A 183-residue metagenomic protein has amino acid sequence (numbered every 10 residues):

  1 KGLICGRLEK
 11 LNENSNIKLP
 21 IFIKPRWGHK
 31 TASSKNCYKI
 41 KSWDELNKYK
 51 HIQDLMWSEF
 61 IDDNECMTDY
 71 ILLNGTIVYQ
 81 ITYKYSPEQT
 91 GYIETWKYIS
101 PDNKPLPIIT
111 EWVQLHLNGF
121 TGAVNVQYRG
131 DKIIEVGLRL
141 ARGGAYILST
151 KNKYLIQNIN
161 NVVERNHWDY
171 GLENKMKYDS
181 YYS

Functional and structural regions predicted by a protein language model:
K1-W112: Active-site nucleotide/adenylate-binding loops and adjacent lid/helix of ATP-dependent enzymes
E88, P101-S183: ATP-dependent carboxylate activation and anion-phosphoryl transfer catalytic cores that bind Mg-ATP to form
